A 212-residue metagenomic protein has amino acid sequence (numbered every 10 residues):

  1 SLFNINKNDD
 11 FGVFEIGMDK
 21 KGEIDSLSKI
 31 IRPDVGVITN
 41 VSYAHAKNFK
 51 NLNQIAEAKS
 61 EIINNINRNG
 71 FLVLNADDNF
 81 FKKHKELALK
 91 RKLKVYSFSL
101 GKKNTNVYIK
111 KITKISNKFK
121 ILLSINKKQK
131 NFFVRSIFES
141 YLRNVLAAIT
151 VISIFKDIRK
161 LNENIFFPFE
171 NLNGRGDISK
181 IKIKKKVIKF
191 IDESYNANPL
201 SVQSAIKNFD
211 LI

Functional and structural regions predicted by a protein language model:
S1-N4: N-terminal phosphate/diphosphate-binding loop that engages ATP/GTP or pyrophosphate donors across diverse enzyme folds
N6-F11, N69: Short acidic/histidine-rich motifs immediately flanking catalytic phosphotransfer sites in two-component signaling
D9-K21, F190-N196: Switch II (G3) loop of P-loop NTPases
K20-I24, L142-R143, P199-Q203: Short glycine/serine/threonine-rich phosphate/pyrophosphate-binding segments that cradle anionic phosphate groups
D34-F190, L211: Acidic, Mg2+-coordinating active-site environments of NTP-dependent enzymes
I55, I191-I212: AMP-binding/adenylate-forming catalytic core of the ANL superfamily
